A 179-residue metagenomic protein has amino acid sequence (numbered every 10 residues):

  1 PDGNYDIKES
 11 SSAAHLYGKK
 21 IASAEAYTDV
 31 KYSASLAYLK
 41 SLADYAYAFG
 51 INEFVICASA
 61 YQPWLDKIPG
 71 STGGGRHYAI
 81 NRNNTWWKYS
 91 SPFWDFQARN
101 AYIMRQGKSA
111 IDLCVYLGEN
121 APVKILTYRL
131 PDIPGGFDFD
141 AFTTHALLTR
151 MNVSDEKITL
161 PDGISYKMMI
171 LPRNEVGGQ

Functional and structural regions predicted by a protein language model:
P1-Q179: Carbohydrate-binding surfaces of carbohydrate-active enzymes
